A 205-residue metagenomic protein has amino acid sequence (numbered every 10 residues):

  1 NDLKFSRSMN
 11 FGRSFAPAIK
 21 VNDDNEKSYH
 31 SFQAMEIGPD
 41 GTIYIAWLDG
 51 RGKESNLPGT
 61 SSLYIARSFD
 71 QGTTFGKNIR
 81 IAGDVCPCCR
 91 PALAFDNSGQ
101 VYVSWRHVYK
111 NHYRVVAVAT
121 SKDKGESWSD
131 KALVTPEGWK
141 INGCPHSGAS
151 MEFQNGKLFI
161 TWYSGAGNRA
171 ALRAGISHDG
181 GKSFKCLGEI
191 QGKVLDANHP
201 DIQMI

Functional and structural regions predicted by a protein language model:
N1-I205: Extracellular, repeat-based ectodomains that mediate carbohydrate processing or recognition
